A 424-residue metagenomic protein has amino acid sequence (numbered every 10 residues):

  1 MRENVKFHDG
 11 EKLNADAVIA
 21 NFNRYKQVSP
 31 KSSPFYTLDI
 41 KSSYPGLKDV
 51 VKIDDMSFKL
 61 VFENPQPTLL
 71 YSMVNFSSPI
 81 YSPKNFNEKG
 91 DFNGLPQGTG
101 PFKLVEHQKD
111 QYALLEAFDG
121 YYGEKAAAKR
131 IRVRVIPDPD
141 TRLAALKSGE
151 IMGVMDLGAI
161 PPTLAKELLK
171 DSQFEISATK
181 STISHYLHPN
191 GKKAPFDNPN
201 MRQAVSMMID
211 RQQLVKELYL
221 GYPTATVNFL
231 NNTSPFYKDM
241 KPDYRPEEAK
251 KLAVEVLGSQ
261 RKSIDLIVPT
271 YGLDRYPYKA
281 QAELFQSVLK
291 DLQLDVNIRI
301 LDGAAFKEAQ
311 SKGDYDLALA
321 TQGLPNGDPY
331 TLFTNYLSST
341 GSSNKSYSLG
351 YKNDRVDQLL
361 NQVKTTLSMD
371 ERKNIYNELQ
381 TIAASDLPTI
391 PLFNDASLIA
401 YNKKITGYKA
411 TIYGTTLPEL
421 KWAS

Functional and structural regions predicted by a protein language model:
M1-K31, P195: Aromatic- and charge-enriched surface segment that lines or borders ligand/interaction sites
G10, K290-T340, I375: Periplasmic binding protein-like
K12, L38-K84: Surface-exposed binding/hinge segments that line and control ligand-binding clefts or catalytic entry sites
V18-N21, F58-K59, G100-K103, A113-L114 (+4 more regions): Short, well-ordered beta-strand elements
Q27-Y36, N75-H107, G120-A127, A165-S181 (+6 more regions): Short, solvent-exposed loop/beta-turn-alpha elements that line the ligand-binding surface or hinge of extracytoplasmic
P67-M73, E255-L273, A318-Q322, T366-Y401: Bilobed periplasmic-binding protein-like "clamshell/Venus-flytrap" ligand-binding domains
V105-E116, R132-P195, K216: Extracellular/periplasmic solute-recognition and catalytic clefts
D197-S287, N297, E378: Append "and occasionally in soluble cytosolic enzymes with long acidic Gly/Pro-rich linkers
